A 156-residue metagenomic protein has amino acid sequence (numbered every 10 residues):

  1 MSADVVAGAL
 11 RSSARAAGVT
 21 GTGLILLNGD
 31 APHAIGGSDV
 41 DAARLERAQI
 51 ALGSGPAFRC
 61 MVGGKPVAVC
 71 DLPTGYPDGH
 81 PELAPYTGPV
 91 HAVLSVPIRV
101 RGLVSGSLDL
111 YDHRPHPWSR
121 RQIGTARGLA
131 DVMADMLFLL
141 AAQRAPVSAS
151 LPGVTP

Functional and structural regions predicted by a protein language model:
M1-I35, E46, S54: Helix-loop-beta substructure at the N-terminus of cytosolic sensory domains that couple signal/ligand detection
G21, E82, S95, S107: Short hydrophobic/aromatic beta-strand element in the GNAT-like acyltransferase core that lines or flanks the acyl-donor
L27, P32-G37, A42-P81, P85-Y86 (+1 more regions): Regulatory sensory and allosteric helical modules in signal-transduction proteins and certain transcription factors
A92-R99: Short hydrophobic beta-strand micro-motif common in sensory/regulatory domains
S107, I123, R127-A134: Allosteric cytosolic regulatory segments
S107-H116, L137: Short beta-strand-to-loop transition segments that serve as allosteric relay/switch motifs in sensory/regulatory domains
L139-P156: Signal-transducing coiled-coil/dimerization helices and immediately adjacent hinge/linker segments that couple sensory
